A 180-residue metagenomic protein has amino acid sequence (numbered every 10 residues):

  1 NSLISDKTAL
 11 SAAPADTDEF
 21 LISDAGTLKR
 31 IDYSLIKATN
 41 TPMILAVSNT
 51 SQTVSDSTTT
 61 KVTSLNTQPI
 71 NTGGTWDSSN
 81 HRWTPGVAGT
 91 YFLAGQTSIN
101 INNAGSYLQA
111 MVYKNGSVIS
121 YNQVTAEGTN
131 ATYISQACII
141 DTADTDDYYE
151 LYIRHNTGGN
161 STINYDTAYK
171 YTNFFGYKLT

Functional and structural regions predicted by a protein language model:
N1, D32-Y33, F174-G176: Generic detector of short, aliphatic-rich beta-strand segments that form the cores of beta-sheets in diverse domain
N1-A13: Extracellular/surface-exposed low-complexity repeats and stalk/linker segments enriched in Gly/Pro and small polar
A13-P14, T142: Solvent-exposed alpha-helices and their adjacent loops that cap or buttress functional pockets in soluble metabolic
A15-E19, A88-T90: Short, surface-exposed beta-edge/turn micro-motifs
E19-F20, A110: Short polybasic amphipathic segments
I22-T39: Short, surface-exposed terminal/edge motifs of secreted or surface/virion proteins that either
A38-T180: Extracellular jelly-roll beta-sandwich "head" domains, especially the C-terminal globular C1q domain
